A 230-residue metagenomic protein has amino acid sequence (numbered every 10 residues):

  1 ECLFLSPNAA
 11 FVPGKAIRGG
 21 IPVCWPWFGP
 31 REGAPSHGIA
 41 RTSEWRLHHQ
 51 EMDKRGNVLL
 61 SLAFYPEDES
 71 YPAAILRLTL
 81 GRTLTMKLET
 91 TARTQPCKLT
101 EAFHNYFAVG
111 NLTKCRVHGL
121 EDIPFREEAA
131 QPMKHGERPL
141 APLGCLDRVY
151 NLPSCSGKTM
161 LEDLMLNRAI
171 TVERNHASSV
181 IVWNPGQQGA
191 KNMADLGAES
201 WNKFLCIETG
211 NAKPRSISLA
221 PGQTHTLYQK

Functional and structural regions predicted by a protein language model:
E1-H37: Acidic-aromatic substrate-binding/catalytic surfaces of carbohydrate-active enzymes
P13, I75-R77, P214-L219: Beta-strand-rich interaction surfaces with strong enrichment in secreted/lumenal proteins
A34-G81: Extended, loop-rich substrate-binding clefts of extracytoplasmic carbohydrate-active enzymes
I39-E44, S70-P72, E101, P153-C155 (+2 more regions): Residues that act as N-cap/strand-start positions at coil-to-secondary-structure junctions
N57-L59, A73-I75, T79, T83-T85 (+3 more regions): Intrinsic-disorder/low-complexity, polar/charged segments enriched in Ser/Thr/Lys/Arg/Asp/Glu/Gln
F64-V109: Acidic, contiguous internal or C-terminal segments within carbohydrate-active enzymes that form a structured patch used
Y65-E67, R148-K230: Beta-strand-rich recognition/accessory modules
K98, Y106-I181: Active-site/ligand-binding surface loops and adjacent short beta/alpha elements that line catalytic pockets across
